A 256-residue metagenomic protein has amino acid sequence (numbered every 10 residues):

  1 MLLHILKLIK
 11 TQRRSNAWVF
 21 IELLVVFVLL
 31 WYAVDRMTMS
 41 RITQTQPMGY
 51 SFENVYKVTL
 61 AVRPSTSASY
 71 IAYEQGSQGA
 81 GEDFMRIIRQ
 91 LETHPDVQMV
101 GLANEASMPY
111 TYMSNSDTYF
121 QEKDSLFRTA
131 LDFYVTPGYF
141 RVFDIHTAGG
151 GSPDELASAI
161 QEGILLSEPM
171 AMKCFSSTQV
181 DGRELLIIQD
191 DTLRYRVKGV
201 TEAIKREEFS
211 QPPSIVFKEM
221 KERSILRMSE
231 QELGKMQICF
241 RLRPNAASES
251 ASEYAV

Functional and structural regions predicted by a protein language model:
M1-L30: N-terminal Sec/SRP start-transfer signal
L3, R14, M37, F52-V55 (+3 more regions): A structure-centric signal for secondary-structure junctions around beta-strands
H4, M39, R86-Q90, K173 (+1 more regions): Alpha-helical elements of Rossmann-like donor-binding domains used by nucleotide-donor carbohydrate transfer enzymes
L8, Q90-L91, Y139: Alpha-helical scaffold elements within enzyme catalytic domains, especially in hydrolases
Q12, L91-P95, S177: Acidic-histidine catalytic/liganding microenvironments
V19, Y50, G101-L102, G150-S152: Residue-level detector of family-conserved "landmark" positions at structurally sensitive sites
V34-D117, Q121, L126: Membrane-proximal extracellular/periplasmic loop immediately following the first transmembrane helix
E105-V256: Mid-to-C-terminal secondary-structure elements that act as membrane-proximal/extracytoplasmic interface segments
